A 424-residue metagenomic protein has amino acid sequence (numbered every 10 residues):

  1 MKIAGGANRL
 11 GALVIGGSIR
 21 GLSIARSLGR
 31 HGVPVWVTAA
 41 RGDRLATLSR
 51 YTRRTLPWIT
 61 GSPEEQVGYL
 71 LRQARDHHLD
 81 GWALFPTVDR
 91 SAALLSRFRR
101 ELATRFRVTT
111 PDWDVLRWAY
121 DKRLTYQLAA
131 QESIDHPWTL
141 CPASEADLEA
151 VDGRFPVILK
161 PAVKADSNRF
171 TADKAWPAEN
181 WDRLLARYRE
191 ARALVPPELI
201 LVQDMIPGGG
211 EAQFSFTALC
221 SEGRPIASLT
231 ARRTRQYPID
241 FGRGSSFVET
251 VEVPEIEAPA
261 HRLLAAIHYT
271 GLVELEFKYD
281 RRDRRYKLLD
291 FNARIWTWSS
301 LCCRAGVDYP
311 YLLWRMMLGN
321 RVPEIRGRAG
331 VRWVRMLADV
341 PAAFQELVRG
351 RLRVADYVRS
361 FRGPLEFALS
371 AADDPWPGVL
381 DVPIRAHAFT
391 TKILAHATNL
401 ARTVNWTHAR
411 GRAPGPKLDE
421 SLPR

Functional and structural regions predicted by a protein language model:
M1-P111, E145-A146, D373-P423: ATP-binding N-terminal substructure of ATP-dependent carboxylate-amine bond-forming enzymes
L116-L201, E222-R224, P254, A258 (+3 more regions): Active-site nucleotide/adenylate-binding loops and adjacent lid/helix of ATP-dependent enzymes
E179-I239, T250-H261, K278-K287: Phosphate-binding site of ATP-dependent enzymes
W181-L184, T297-M316: Gly/Ser/Thr-rich active-site loops/lids in small-molecule metabolic enzymes that frequently grip phosphoryl groups
L201, T270-E274, P323-R328: Flexible, glycine/charged-enriched surface loops at secondary-structure junctions
T234-P238, G242-S245, N292-V307: Glycine-rich phosphate/pyrophosphate-binding beta-alpha loops
A265-S300: Conserved metal-phosphate-binding beta-hairpin within the catalytic cores of diverse ATP-dependent phosphoryl-transfer
R315-R424: Peripheral (often C-terminal) accessory segments that flank ATP-dependent C-N-forming ligase machineries
